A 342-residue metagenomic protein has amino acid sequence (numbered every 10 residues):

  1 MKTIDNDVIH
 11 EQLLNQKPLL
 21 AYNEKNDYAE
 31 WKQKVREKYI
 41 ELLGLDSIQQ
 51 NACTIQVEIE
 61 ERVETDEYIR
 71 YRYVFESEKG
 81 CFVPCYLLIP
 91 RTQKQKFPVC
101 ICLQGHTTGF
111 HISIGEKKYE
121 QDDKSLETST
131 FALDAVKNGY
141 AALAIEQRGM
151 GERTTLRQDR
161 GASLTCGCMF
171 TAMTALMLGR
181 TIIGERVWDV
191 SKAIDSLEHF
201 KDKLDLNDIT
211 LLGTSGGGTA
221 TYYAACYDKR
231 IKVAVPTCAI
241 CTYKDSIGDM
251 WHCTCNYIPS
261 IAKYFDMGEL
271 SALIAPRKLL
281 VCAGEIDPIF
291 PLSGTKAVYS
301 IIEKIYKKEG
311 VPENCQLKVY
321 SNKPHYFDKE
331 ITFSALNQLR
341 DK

Functional and structural regions predicted by a protein language model:
M1-I69, S77: N-terminal targeting or regulatory segments adjacent to alpha/beta-hydrolase or S9 domains
I69-V74, K79-R91: A short loop-to-beta-strand scaffold at the N-terminal edge of the catalytic core in hydrolase folds
G80-V83, R91-V99, H106-G109: Proline/glycine-enriched tight loop/beta-turn segments at coil->beta junctions that connect or precede beta-strands
Q95, L103-S191, E198-F200, D245-D249: Cap/lid segment of the alpha/beta-hydrolase catalytic domain
F170, M177, K192, I231-S271 (+3 more regions): Mobile cap/lid helix-loop segments that gate and shape the active-site cleft of serine hydrolases
K203-S215: Alpha/beta-hydrolase fold nucleophile elbow
I274, V281-A283: Short beta-strand/loop motif that positions the catalytic acidic residue of the alpha/beta-hydrolase fold
S300, Y306-K342: C-terminal catalytic histidine-bearing segment of alpha/beta-hydrolase fold enzymes
